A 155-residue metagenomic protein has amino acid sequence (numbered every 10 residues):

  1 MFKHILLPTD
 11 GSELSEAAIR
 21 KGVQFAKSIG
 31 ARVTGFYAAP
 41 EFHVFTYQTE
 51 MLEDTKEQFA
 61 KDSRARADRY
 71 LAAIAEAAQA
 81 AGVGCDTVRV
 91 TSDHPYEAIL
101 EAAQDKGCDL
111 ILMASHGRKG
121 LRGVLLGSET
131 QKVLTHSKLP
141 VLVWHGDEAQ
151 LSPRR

Functional and structural regions predicted by a protein language model:
K3-D54, A77-A81, D86: Small/aliphatic-rich secondary-structure junction motif
A18, F45-Q48, E97-L100, G123-L125 (+1 more regions): Short, well-ordered secondary-structure micro-motifs
A38-R69, Q150-R155: Acidic, proline/glycine-rich short linear motifs
E50-D54, A103-K106, E129-T130: Short, hinge-like loop/turn segments at secondary-structure boundaries
E76-I111, E148-R155: Structural beta-alpha unit
L110-H136, Q150-P153: Glycine-rich, Arg-bearing micro-motifs that act as flexible, cationic patches
H136-H145: Short, acidic/small-residue loops that bind anionic groups at enzyme active sites
